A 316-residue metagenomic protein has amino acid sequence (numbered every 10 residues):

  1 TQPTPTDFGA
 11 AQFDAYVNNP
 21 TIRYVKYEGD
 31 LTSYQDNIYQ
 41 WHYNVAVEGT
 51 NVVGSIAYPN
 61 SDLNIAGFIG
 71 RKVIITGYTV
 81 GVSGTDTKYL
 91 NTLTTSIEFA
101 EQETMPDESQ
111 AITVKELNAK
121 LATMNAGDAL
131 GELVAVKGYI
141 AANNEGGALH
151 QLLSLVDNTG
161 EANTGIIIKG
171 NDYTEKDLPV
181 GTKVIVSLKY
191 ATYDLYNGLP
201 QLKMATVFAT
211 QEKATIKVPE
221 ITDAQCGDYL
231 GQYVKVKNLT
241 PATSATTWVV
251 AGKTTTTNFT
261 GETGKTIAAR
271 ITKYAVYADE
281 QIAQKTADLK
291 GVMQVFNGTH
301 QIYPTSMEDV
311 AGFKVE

Functional and structural regions predicted by a protein language model:
T1-E316: OB-fold single-stranded nucleic acid-binding module
